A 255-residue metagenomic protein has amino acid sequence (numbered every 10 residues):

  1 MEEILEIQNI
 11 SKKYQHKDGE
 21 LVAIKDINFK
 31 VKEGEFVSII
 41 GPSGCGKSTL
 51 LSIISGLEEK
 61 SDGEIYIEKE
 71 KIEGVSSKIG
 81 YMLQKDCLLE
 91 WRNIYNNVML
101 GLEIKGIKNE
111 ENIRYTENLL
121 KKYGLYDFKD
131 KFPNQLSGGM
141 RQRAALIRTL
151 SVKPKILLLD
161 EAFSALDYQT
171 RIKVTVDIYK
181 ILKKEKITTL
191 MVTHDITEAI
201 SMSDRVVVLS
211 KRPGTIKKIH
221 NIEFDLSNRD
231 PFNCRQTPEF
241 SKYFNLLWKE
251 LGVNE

Functional and structural regions predicted by a protein language model:
I40-P42: The feature captures the beta-strand-to-loop junction immediately N-terminal to the Walker
S55: Helix-to-loop junction immediately C-terminal to a conserved catalytic motif
G63-V75: Conserved ABC transporter NBD signature motif
Y95-E103, I113, N221: Short helical segment in ABC ATPase nucleotide-binding domains corresponding to the A-loop/adjacent helical element
F132-L136, M140: Conserved ABC ATPase signature
S151-K155: A short, proline-enriched helix->beta-strand linker immediately N-terminal to the Walker B motif in ABC-type P-loop
